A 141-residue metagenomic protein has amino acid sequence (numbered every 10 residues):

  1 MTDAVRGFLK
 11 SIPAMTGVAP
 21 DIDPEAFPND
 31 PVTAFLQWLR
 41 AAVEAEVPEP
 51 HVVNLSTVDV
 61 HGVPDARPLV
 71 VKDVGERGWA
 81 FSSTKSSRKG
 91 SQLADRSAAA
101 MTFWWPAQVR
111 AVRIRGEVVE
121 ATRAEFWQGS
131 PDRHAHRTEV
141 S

Functional and structural regions predicted by a protein language model:
M1-A26, R110-S141: Charged, gly/pro-rich active-site loop segments
A19-G75: An N-terminal domain-cap segment
Q37-W38, W79, W105, W127: Tryptophan-centered motif/residue detector
E46-H51, F103-P106, V140-S141: A short, aromatic/hydrophobic, helix- or strand-capping loop or linear motif that either lines the entrance/gate
V63-A66, V109-R113: Short, mixed charged/polar active-site loops that provide acid/base catalysis or chelate metal/phosphate cofactors
R67, K89-Q92, I114, F126: Amphipathic alpha-helical interface surfaces
K72-A111: A short mixed-secondary-structure module that forms the rim of ligand-binding clefts
